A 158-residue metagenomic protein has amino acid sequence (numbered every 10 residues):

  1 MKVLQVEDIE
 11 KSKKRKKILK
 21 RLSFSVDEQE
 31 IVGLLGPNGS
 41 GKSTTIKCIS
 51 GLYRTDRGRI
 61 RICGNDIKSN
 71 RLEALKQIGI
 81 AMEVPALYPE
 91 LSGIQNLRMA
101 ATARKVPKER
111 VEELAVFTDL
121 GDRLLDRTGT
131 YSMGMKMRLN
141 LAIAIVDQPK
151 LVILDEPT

Functional and structural regions predicted by a protein language model:
V32-P37: The feature captures the beta-strand-to-loop junction immediately N-terminal to the Walker
S50: Helix-to-loop junction immediately C-terminal to a conserved catalytic motif
G58-S69, E73-A74: Conserved ABC transporter NBD signature motif
R98, T102, K108-R123: Conserved ABC ATPase "signature" region
V152-E156: Catalytic Walker B motif of ABC-type/P-loop ATPase nucleotide-binding domains
